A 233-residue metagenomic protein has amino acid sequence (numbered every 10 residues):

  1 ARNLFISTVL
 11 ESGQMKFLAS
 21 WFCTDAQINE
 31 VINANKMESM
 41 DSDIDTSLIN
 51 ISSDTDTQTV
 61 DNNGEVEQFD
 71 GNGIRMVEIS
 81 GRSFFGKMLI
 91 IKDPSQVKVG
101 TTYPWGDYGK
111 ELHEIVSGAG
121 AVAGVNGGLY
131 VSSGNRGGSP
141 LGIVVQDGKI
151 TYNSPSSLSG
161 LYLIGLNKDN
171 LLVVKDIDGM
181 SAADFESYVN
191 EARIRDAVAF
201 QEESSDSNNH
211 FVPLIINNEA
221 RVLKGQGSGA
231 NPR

Functional and structural regions predicted by a protein language model:
A1-R233: Gly/Ser/Thr/Pro-rich low-complexity, intrinsically disordered segments
